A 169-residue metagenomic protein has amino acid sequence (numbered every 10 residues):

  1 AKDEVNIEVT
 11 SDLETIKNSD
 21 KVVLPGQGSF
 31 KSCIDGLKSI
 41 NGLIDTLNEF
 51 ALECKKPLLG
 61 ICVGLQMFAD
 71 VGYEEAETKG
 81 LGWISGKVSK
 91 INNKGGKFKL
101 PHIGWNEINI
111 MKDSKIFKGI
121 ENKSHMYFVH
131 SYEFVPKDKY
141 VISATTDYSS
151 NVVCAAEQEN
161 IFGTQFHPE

Functional and structural regions predicted by a protein language model:
A1-N6: Short helix-loop-beta junction
L13-I16, L52-E53, G86-E169: Amide-donor transfer/coupling interface in amidating biosynthetic enzymes
S19: An anion/phosphate-binding loop that grips the pyrophosphate of nucleotide cofactors and donors
V23-P25: Structural motif
Q27-G28, P168: Active-site metal-binding loops of divalent metal-dependent hydrolases
G28-G104: Cysteine-nucleophile active-site neighborhood
